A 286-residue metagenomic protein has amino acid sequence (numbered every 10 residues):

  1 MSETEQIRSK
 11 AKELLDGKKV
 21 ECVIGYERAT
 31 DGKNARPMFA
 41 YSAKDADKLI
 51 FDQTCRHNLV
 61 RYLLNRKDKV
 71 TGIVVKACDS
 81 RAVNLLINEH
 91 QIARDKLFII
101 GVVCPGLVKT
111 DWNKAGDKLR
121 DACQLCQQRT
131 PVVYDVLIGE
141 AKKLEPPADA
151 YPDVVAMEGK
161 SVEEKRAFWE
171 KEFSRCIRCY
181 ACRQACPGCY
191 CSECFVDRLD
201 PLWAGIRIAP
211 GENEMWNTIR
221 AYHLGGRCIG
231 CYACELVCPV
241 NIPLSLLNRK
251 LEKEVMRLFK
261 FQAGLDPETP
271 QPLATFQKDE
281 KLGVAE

Functional and structural regions predicted by a protein language model:
M1-F173, P187: Iron-sulfur-associated redox domains of electron-transfer enzymes in respiratory and anaerobic energy metabolism
D79, C182, C234: A generic "binding-loop/recognition-motif" signal
R81, Q184, S245: Glycine-centered loop/turn positions within well-structured domains that cap or flank conserved ligand/cofactor-binding
C126, C179, C231: Short Cys/His-rich metal-coordination motifs, predominantly Zn2+-binding knuckles/fingers
P147-S174, G188-E286: Ferredoxin-type iron-sulfur electron-transfer modules in oxidoreductases and energy-metabolism complexes
C179-P187: Oxyanion-binding "anion nests"
